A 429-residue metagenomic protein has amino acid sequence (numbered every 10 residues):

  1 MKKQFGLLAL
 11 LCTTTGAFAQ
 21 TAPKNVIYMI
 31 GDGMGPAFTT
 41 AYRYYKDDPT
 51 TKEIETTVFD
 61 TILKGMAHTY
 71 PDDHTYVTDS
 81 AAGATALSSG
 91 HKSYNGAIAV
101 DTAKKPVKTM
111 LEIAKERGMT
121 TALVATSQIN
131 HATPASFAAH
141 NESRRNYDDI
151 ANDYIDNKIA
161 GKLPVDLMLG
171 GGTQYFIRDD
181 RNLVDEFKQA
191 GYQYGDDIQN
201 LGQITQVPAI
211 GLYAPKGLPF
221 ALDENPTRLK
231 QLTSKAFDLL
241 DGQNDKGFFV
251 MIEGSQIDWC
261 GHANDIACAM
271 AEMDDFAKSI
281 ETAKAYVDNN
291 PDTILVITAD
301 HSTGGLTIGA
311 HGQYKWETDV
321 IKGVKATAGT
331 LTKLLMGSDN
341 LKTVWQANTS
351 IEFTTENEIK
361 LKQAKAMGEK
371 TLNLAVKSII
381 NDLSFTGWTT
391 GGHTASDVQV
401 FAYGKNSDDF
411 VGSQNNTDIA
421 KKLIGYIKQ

Functional and structural regions predicted by a protein language model:
Q4, Q20-T21: N-terminal secretory/membrane-targeting segments
Q4-T13: Sec-dependent N-terminal signal peptides
T15-A19: Sec/Tat signal peptide C-region and signal peptidase I cleavage site
Q20, G118, N290-P291: Secondary-structure transition into beta-strands, especially the periplasmic turns and strand N-termini that construct
P23-A41, L87-N95, A99-D101, V107-A138: Mobile, glycine-rich extracellular loop/lid and propeptide segments that shape or gate substrate/ligand access
K24-N25, M34-T85, N130-Q429: A post-motif C-terminal structural segment
P106-V107, T233: Amphipathic coiled-coil/heptad-repeat helices and related helical stalk/stem segments that mediate oligomerization
